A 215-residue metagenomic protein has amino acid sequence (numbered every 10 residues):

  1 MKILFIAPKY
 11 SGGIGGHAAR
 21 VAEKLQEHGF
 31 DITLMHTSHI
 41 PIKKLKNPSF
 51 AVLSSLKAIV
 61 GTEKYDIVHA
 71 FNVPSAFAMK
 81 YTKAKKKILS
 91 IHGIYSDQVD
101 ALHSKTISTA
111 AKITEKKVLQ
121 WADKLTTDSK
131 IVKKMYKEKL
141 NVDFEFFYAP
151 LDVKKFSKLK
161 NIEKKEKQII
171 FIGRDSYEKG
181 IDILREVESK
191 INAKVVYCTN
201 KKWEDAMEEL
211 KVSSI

Functional and structural regions predicted by a protein language model:
L4, T126, I162-K179, R185-K190 (+1 more regions): Conserved donor-binding/catalytic core segment of Leloir-type glycosyltransferases
G13-L25: Short amphipathic alpha-helix
S38, L151, I172-D175, A193-D205: Glycosyltransferase donor-sugar binding loop
K46-S49, Q98-K117, V153: Nucleotide-sugar donor phosphate/pyrophosphate-binding loop at the beta->alpha transition of glycosyltransferases
L56-I59, T106-L125, K139: Membrane-proximal helix-turn-helix segments that form the acceptor-binding/catalytic region of lipid-linked
K57-S75, K86-I88: Short N-terminal targeting/anchoring amphipathic segment
I67-H69, T82-D100, T126: Active-site proximal beta-strand in glycosyltransferases
I131, P150: Carbohydrate-associated surface elements
